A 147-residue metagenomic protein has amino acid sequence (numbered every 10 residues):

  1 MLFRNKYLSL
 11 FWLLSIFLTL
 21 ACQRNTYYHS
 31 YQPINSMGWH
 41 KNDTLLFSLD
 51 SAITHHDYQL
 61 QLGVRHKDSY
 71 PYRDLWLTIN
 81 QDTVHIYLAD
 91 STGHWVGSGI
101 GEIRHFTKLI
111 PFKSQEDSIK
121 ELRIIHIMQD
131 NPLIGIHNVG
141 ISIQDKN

Functional and structural regions predicted by a protein language model:
L18-A21: C-terminal motif of bacterial Sec signal peptides marking the signal peptidase cleavage site
Q23-N25: Bacterial signal peptide processing site
S30-D50: Post-signal peptide N-terminal segment of mature Sec-exported envelope proteins
T54-L62, F112-D130: Noncatalytic modules at the cell exterior or secretory-pathway interfaces, chiefly beta-strand-rich lectin/adhesion
L62-S69: Short amphipathic, basic-aromatic surface patches that mediate peripheral association with negatively charged
Y70-T78, I136-H137: Short coil-to-beta strand junction motifs in C2/discoidin
Q81, Q129-N147: Exposed low-complexity, polar/acidic, P/S/T/G-rich flexible segments that act as propeptides, protease-susceptible
H85-Q115: An anionic, turn-rich surface loop/hairpin at beta-sheet edges that serves as a generic interaction/coordination patch
